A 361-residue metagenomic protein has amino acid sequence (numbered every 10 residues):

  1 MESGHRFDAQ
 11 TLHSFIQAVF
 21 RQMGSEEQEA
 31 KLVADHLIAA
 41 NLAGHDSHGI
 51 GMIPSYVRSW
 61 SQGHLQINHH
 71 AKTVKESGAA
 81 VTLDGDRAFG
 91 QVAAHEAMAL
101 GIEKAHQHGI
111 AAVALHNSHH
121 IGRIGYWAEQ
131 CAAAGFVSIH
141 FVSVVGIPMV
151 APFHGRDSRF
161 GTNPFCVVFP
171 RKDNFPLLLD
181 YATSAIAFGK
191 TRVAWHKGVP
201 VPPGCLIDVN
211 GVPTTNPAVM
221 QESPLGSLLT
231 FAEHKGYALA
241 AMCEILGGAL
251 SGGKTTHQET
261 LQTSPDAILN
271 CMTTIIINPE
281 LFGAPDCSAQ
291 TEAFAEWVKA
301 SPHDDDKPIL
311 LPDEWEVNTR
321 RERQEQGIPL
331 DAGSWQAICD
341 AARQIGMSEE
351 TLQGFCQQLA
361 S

Functional and structural regions predicted by a protein language model:
S3-F7, L12-F15, Q22, L250 (+1 more regions): Catalytic-core signal marking the mid-to-C-terminal active-site face
H5-T11, S25-G51, L65-E76, D266-L269 (+1 more regions): N-terminal glycine-rich anion-binding loops that anchor highly charged ligand groups
H48-I102: Active-site cofactor/substrate anionic-group-binding motifs, chiefly glycine- and Lys/Arg-rich phosphate-binding loops
A80-K172: A generic, well-ordered mixed alpha/beta core segment in the N-terminal half of proteins
P148-M220: Phosphate/diphosphate-binding glycine-rich loops and adjacent basic-rich segments that engage nucleotide
D157-F160, V167, A182, A238-N270: N-terminal nucleophile
H196-Q258: Secondary-shell segments that build the walls of catalytic and ion/ligand-binding clefts
